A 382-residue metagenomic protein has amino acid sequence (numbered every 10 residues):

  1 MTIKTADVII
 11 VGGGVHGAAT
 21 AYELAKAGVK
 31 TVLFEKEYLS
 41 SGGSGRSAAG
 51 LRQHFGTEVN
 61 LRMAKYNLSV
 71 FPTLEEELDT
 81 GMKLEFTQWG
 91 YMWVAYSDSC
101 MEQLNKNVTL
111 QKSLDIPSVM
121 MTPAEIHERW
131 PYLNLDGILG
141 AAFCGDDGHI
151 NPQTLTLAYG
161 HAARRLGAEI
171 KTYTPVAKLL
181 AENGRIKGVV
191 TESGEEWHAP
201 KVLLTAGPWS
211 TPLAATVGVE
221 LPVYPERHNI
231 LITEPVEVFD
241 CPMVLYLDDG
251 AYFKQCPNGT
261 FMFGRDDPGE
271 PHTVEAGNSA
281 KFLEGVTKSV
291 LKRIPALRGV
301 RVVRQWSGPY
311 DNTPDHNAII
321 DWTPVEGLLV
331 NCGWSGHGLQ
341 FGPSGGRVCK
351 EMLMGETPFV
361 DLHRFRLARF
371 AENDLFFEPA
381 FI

Functional and structural regions predicted by a protein language model:
T2-G14, V32: Beta1/beta-strand and adjacent pyrophosphate-binding region of the FAD-binding site in flavoprotein oxidoreductases
I3-A6, E192-K201: Core beta-strand elements of the Rossmann-like FAD/NAD(P) dinucleotide-binding domain in flavoenzyme oxidoreductases
A25-S44: Glycine-rich FAD pyrophosphate-binding loop
A48-Q53, W89-W93, P208, P212 (+2 more regions): Central beta-strand plus flanking loop segment that forms part of the substrate or channel wall within the catalytic
A49-R129, G250, S289-L291: Dinucleotide-binding Rossmann-like beta1-alpha1 core, especially the glycine-rich loop that anchors the ADP
V70-T73, A95-L166, K171-T172, K178-R185 (+1 more regions): Flavin (FAD/FMN) cofactor-binding and adjacent substrate-gating region of FAD-dependent oxidoreductase domains
E220, P235-G327: Active-site lid/adjacent beta-loop-alpha segment flanking the redox-cofactor pocket in flavoenzymes
L291-I382: C-terminal catalytic lobe of FAD-dependent flavoproteins
